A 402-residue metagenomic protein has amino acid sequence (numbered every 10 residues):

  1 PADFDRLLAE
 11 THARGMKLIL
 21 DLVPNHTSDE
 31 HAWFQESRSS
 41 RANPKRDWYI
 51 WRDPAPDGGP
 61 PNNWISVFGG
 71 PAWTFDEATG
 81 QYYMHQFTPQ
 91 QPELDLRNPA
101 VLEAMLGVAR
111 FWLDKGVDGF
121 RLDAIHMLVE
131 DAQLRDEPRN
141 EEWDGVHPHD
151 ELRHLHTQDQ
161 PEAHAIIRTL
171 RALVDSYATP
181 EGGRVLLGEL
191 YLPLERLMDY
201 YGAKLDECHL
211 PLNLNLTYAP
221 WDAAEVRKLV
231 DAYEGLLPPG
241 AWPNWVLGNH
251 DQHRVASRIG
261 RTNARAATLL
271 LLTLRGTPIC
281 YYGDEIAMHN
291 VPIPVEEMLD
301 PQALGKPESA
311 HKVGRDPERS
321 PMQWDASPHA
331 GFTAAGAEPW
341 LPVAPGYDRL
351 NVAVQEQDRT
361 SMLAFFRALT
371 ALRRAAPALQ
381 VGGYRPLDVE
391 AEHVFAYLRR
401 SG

Functional and structural regions predicted by a protein language model:
P1-R110, D114, M127-L192, M322: Acidic/aromatic-lined carbohydrate-recognition and catalytic surfaces of CAZymes acting on diverse glycans
A13, D114-G116, P239, T273-L274: Alpha-helix termination/capping residues and helix-transition junctions
F120-L122: Hydrophobic residues within beta-strands of alpha/beta enzymes
Q133, P138-D159, A165-G183, L192 (+4 more regions): Loop/helix patches that line or flank the sugar-binding groove of alpha-linked glycan CAZymes
R196: Catalytic core of soluble alpha/beta enzymes
Y218: Residue-level detector of flexible, active-site-proximal loop/helix-junction positions within diverse enzyme catalytic
